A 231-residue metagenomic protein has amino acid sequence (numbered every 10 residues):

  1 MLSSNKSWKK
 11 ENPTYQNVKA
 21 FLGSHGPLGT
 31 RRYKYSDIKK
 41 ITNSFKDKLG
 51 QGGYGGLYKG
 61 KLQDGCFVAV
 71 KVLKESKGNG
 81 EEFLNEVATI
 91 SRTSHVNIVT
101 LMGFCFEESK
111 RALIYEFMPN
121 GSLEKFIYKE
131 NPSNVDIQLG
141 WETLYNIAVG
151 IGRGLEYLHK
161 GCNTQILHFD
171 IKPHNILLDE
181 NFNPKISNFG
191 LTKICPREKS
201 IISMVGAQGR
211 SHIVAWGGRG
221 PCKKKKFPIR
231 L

Functional and structural regions predicted by a protein language model:
L2-L231: Conserved eukaryotic protein kinase-like
